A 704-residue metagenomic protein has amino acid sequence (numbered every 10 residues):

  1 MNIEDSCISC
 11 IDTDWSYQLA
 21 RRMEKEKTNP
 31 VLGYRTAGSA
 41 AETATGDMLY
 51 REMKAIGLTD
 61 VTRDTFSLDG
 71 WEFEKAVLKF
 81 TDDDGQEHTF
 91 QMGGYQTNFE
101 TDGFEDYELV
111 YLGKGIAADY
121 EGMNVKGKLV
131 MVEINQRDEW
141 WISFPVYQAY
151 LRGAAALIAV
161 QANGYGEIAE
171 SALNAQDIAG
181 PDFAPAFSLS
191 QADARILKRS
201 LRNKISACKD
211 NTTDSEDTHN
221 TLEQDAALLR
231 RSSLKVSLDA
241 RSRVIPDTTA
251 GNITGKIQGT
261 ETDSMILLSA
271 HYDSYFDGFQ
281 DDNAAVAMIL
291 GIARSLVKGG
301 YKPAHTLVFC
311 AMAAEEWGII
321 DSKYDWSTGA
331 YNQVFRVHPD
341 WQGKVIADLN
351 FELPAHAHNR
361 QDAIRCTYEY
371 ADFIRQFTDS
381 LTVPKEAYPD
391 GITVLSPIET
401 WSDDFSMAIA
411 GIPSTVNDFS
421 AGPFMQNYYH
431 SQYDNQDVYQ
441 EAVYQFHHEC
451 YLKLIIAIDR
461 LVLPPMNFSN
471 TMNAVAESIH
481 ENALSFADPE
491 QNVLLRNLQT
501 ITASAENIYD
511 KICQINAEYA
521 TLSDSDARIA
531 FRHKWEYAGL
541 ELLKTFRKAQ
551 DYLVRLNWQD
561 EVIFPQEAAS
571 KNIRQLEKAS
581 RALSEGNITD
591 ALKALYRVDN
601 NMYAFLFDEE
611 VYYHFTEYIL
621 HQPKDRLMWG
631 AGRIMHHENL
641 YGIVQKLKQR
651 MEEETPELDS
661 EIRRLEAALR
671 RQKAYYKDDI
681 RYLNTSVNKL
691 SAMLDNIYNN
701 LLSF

Functional and structural regions predicted by a protein language model:
N2, C10-D14, Q18-R21, K25-K126: Noncatalytic luminal/extracellular "stalk/propeptide" segments of secretory-pathway proteins
I3-C10, P30-A40, Y111, E133-E139 (+8 more regions): Second-shell loop/turn segments in exported
E4, T89-G122, I178-Q280, L290-Y301: Soluble metallo-hydrolase cores and metallopeptidase-like ectodomains found primarily in the secretory/periplasmic
Q91-S188, K385, P389-T393: Extracellular/luminal Protease-associated
N124-V125, P145-A155, A172-I178, A330-D340 (+3 more regions): Mature extracellular/periplasmic domains of secretome proteins
R137-F144, Q148, T249-N252, S274-E369: Acidic/histidine-rich catalytic neighborhood of metal-dependent amide-processing enzymes
Q161, T248, V345, L353-E477: Active-site-adjacent substrate-binding region of metalloamidase/peptidase-like peptide-processing proteins
E449, D459-F704: C-terminal non-catalytic alpha-helical accessory regions
